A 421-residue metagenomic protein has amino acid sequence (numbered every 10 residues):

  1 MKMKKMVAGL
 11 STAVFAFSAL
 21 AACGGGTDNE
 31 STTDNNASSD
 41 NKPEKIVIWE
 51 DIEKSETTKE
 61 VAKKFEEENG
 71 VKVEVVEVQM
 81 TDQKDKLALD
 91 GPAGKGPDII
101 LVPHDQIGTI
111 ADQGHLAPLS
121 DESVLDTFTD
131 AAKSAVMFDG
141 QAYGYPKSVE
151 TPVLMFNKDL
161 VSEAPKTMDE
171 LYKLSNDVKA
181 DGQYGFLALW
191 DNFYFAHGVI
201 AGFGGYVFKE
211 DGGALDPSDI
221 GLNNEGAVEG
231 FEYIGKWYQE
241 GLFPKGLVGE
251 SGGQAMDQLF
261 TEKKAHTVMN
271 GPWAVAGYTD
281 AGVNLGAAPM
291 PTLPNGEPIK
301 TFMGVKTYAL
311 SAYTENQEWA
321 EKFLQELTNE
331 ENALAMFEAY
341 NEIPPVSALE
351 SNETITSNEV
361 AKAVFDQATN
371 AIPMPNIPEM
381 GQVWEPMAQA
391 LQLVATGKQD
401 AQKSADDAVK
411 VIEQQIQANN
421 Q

Functional and structural regions predicted by a protein language model:
K2-A13, F17, A21-I107, P272 (+7 more regions): Conserved N-terminal structural module of periplasmic/extracytoplasmic solute-binding proteins
K63-E68, K72, G140, T279-Y340: Extracytoplasmic/periplasmic substrate-recognition and gating elements
K64-D130, M137, Y143, K158-S162 (+6 more regions): Extracytoplasmic "Venus flytrap"/periplasmic binding protein-like
D90, P97-D98, L125-D159, Y184-A188 (+2 more regions): A structural signal for short loop-to-beta-strand junctions that line the ligand-binding cleft of periplasmic/secreted
H104-V153, E163-L174, A180-G182, G226 (+3 more regions): Hinge/lid segment of periplasmic solute-binding proteins
G108-H115, A131-Y172, W190-L215, M303-L310 (+1 more regions): Periplasmic solute-binding protein
A135-V136, A288, F337-P386, L393 (+1 more regions): Long, aromatic- and glycine/proline-rich binding clefts that accommodate carbohydrate-like moieties
S175, P217-L247: Glycine-centered hinge/linker elements that transmit conformational signals in sensory and ligand-binding systems
